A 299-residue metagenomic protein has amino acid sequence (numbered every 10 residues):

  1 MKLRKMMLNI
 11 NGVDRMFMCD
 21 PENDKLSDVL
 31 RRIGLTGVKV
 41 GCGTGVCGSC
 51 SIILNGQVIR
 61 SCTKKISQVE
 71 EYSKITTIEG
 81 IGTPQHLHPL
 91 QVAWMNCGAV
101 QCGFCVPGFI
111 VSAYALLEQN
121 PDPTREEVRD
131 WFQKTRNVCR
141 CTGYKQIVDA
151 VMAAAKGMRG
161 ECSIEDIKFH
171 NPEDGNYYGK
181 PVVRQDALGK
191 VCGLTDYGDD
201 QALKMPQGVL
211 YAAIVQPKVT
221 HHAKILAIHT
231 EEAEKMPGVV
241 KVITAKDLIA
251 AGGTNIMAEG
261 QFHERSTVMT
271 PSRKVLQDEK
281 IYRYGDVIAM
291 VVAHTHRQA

Functional and structural regions predicted by a protein language model:
M1-E173, C192: Signature of N-terminal electron-transfer/Fe-S-associated modules in redox systems
K156-A299: Flexible, low-hydrophobicity surface segments
